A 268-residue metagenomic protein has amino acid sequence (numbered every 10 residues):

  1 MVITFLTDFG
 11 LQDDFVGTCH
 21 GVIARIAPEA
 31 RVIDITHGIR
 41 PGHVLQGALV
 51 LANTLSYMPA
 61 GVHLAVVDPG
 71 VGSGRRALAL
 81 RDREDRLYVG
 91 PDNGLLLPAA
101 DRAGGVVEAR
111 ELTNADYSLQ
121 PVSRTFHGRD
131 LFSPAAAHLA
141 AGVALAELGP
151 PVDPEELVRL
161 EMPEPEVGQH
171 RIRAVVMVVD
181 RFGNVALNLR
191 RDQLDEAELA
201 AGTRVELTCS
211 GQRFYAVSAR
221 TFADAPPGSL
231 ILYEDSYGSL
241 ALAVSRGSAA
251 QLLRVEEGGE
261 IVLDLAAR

Functional and structural regions predicted by a protein language model:
M1-T7, D14-V67: Alpha/propeptide regions of enzymes that mature by internal proteolysis
V2-T4, A30-I33, G61-L64, A77-A79 (+9 more regions): Structural motif
T7-F9, I35-H37, V66-P69, D82-R83 (+9 more regions): Fold-independent oxyanion-binding glycine-rich loops and adjacent beta-strand/coil segments at enzyme active sites
D14, T18, A27, G42 (+7 more regions): Conserved active-site and cofactor/substrate-binding residues in soluble primary-metabolism enzymes
I26-V32, H43-Q46, Y57-V67, G72-D130: Active-site histidine-anchored catalytic micro-motif
L119-A200: Anionic-ligand-binding alpha/beta catalytic cores of soluble enzymes and soluble regulatory domains that recognize
N188-R254: A conserved acidic, glycine/proline-rich C-terminal tail/linker
L207, L252, E257-R268: Pepsin/retropepsin-fold aspartyl endopeptidases
